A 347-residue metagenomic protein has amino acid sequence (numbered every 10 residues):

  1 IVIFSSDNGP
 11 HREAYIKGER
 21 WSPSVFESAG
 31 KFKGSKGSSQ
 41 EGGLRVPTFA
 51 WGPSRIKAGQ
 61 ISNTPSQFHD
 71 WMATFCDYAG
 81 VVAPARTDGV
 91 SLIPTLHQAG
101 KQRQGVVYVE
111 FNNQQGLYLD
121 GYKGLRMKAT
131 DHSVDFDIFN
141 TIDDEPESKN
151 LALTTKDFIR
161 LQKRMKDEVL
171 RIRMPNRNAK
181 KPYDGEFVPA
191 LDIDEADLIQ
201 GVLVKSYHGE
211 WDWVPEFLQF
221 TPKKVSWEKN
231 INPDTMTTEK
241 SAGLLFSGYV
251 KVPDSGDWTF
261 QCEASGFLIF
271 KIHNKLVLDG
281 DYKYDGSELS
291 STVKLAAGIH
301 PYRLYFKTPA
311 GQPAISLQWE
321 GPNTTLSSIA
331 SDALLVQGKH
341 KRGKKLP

Functional and structural regions predicted by a protein language model:
I1-I16: Metal-dependent active-site segment of extracytoplasmic phospho-/sulfohydrolases and closely related
R12-P23, S28, K149-N150, K271-K275 (+1 more regions): Short, solvent-exposed loop/turn and secondary-structure capping segments
R12-S39, I56-Q60, T64-D143: C-terminal cap/loop subdomain of S1 sulfatases and analogous C-terminal strand-loop tails that border
R45-V46: Catalytic cores of eukaryotic secretory-pathway lumenal/extracellular enzymes that build and remodel glycoconjugates
F49-W51: Short beta-strand-to-turn element immediately C-terminal to the catalytic PLP-Schiff-base lysine in fold type I
Q102-Q104, D167-Y183: Bilobed periplasmic-binding protein-like "clamshell/Venus-flytrap" ligand-binding domains
N178-T259, E263-P347: Extracellular/secretory pathway-exposed regions associated with glycan biology
